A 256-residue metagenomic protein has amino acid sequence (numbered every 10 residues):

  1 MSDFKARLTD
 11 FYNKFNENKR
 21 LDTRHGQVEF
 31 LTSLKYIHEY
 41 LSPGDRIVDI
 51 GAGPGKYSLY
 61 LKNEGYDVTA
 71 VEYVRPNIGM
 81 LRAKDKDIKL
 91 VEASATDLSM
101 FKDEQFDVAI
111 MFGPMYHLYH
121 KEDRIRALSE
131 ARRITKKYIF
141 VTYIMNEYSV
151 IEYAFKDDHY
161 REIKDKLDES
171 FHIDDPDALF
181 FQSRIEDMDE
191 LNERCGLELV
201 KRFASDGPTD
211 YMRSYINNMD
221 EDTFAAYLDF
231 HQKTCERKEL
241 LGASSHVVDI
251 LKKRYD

Functional and structural regions predicted by a protein language model:
M1-L41, K56: Conserved class I S-adenosyl-L-methionine
G51-G53: Class I SAM-dependent methyltransferase "Motif I" SAM/SAH-binding loop
K56-D97: Class I SAM-dependent methyltransferase SAM/SAH-binding core
I110: A conserved beta-strand element that flanks and buttresses the S-adenosyl-L-methionine
I125-K137: A short glycine-rich, Lys/Arg-flanked "PGG" loop and its adjoining helix->strand segment in the class I
F140-K166: Conserved class I S-adenosyl-L-methionine
L179-G196, R202: Short alpha-helix
K201-D256: A C-terminal cap/extension of S-adenosyl-L-methionine-dependent methyltransferases that defines the acceptor-substrate
